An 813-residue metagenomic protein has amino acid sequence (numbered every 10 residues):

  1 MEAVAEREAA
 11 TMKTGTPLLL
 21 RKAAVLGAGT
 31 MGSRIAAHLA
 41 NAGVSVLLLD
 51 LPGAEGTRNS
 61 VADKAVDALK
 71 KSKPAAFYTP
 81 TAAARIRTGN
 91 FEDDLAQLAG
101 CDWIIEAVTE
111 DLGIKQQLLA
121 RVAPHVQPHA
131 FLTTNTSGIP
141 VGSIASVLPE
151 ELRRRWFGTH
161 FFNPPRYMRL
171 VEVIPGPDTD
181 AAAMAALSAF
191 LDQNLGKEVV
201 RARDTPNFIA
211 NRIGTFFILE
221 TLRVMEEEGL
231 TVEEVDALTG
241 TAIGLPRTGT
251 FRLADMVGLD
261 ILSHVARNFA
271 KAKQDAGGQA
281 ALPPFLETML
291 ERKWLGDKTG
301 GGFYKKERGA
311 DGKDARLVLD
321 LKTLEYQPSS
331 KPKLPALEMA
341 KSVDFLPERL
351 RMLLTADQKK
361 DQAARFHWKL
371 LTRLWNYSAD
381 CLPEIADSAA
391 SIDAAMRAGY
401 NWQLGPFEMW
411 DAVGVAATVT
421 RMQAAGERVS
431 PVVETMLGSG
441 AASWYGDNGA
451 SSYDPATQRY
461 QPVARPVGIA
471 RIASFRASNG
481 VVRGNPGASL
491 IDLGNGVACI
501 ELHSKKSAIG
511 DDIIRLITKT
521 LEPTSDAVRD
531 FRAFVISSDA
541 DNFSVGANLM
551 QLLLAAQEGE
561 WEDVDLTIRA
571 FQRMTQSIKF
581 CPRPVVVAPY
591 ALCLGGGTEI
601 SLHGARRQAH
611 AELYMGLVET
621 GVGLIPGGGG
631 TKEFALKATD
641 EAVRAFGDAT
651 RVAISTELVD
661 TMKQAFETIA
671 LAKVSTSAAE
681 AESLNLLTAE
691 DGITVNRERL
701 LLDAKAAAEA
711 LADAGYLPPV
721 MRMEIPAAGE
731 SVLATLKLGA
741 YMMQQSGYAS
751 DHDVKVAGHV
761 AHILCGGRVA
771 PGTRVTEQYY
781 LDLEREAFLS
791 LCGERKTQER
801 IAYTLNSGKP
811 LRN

Functional and structural regions predicted by a protein language model:
E2-D541, M550-Q572, Q576-R583, Y590-L594 (+4 more regions): N-terminal glycine-rich phosphate-binding loop for ADP-containing cofactors
V545-A547: Extended, composition-driven regions rather than compact fold-specific motifs
T598: Short glycine/serine-rich donor-binding loops of glycosyltransferases
